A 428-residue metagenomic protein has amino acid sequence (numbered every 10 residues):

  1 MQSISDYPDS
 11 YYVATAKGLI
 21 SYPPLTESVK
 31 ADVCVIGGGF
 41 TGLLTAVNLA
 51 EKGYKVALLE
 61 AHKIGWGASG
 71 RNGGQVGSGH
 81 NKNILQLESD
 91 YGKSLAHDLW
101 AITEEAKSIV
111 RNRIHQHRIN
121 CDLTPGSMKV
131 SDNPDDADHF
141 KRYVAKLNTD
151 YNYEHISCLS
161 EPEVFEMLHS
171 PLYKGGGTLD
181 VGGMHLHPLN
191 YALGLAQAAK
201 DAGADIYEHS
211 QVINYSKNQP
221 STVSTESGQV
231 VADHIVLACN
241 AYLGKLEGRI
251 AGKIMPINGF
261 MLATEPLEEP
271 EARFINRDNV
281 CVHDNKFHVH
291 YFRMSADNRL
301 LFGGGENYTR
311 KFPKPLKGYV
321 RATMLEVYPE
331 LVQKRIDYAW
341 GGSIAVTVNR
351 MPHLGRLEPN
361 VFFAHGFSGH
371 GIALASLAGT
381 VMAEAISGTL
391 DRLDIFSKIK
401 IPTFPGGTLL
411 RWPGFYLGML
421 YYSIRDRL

Functional and structural regions predicted by a protein language model:
M1-V33: Extreme N-terminal leader/targeting segments of oxidoreductases
Q2-T15, K82-E88, N112-G126, S131-G194: Flavin (FAD/FMN) cofactor-binding and adjacent substrate-gating region of FAD-dependent oxidoreductase domains
V29-L58: N-terminal Rossmann-like FAD-binding beta1-loop-alpha1 element of flavoenzymes
N48, I64-D122, D138-D150, R273 (+1 more regions): Conserved FAD-binding subdomain of flavin-dependent enzymes
S108, Q116-T124, V212-N214, P220 (+2 more regions): Active-site substrate-recognition segment that forms the wall of the catalytic cavity or substrate channel
A145-K146, L172-D233: Helical element adjacent to the flavin cofactor pocket in flavoenzyme catalytic cores
R310-F312, K317-R427: C-terminal catalytic lobe of FAD-dependent flavoproteins
